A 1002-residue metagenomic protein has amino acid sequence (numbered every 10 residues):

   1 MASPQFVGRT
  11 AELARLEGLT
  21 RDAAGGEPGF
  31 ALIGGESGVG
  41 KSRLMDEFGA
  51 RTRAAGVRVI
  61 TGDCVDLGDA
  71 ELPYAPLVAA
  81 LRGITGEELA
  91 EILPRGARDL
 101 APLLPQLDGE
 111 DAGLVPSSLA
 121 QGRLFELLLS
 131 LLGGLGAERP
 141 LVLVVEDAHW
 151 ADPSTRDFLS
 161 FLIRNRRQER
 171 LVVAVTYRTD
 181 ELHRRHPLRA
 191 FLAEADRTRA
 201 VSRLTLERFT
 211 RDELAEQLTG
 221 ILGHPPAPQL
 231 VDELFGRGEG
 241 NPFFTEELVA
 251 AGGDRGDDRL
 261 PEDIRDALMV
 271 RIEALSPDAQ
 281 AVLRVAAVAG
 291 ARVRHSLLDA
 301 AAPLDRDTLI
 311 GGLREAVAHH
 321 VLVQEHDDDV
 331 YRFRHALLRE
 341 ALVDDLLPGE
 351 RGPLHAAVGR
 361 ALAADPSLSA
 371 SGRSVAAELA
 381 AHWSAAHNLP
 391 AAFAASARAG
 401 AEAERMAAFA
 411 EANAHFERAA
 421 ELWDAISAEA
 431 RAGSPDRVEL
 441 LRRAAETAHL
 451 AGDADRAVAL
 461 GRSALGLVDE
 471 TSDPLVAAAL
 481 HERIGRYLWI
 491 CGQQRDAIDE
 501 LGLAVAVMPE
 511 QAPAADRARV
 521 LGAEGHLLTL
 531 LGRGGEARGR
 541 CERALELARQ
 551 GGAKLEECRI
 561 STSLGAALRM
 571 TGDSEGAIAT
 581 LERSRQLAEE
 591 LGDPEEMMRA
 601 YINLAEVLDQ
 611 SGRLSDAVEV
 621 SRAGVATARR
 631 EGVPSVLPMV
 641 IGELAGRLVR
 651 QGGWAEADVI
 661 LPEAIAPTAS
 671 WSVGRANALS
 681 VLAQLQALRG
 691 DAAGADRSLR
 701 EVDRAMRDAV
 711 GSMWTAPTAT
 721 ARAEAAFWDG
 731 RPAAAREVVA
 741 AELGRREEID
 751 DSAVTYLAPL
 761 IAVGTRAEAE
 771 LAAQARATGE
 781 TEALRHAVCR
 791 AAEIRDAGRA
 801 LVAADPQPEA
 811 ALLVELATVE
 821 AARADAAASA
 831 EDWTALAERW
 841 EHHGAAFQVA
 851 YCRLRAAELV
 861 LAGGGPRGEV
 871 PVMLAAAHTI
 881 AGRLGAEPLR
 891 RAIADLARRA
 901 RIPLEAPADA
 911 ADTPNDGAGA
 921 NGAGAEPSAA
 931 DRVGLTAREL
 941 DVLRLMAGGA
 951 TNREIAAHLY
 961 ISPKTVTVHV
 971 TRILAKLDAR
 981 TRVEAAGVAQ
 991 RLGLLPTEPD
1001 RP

Functional and structural regions predicted by a protein language model:
F30, L44-F48, R292, G311-G312 (+7 more regions): Extended alpha-helical scaffolding segments used for macromolecular assembly and cargo binding
V39, F209, E213-I221, P225-A414 (+2 more regions): Short secondary-structure boundary elements
S42-A70, A75: P-loop NTPase Walker A phosphate-binding motif
I60, A75-V142, A193-A200, F209-E216 (+3 more regions): Conserved Walker-type P-loop NTP-binding/catalytic site
P102-P105, A120, R167-E233, F244-E247 (+3 more regions): Alpha-helical sensor/transducer elements of the RecA-like P-loop NTPase core
A318, A363-A364, G400-A401, A420-A428 (+12 more regions): Amphipathic alpha-helical segments of tetratricopeptide repeats
A341, A381, R398-R405, E439-G452 (+11 more regions): Tandem amphipathic alpha-helical repeat scaffolds
R898, D912-R980, E984-P1002: Helix-turn-helix DNA-binding segment
